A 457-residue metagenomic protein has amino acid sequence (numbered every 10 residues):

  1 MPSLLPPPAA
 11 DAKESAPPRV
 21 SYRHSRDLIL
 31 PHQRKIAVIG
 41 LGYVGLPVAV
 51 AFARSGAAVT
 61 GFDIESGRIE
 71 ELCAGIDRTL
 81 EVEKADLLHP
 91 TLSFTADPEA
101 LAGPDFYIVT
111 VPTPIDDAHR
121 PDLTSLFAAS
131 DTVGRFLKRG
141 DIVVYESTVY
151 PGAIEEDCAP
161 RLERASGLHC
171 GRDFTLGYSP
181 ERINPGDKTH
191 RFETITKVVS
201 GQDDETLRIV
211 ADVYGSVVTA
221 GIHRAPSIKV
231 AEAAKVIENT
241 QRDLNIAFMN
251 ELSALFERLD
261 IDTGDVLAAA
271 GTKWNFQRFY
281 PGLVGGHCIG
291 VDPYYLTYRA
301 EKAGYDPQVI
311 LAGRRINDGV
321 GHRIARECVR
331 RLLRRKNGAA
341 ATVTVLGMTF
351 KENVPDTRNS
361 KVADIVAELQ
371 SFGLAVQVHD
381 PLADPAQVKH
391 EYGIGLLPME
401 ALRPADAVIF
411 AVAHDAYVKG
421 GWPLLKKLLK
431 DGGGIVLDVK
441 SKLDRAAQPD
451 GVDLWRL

Functional and structural regions predicted by a protein language model:
P2-L457: Structural/interface elements that position substrates and couple domains in central-metabolism enzymes
